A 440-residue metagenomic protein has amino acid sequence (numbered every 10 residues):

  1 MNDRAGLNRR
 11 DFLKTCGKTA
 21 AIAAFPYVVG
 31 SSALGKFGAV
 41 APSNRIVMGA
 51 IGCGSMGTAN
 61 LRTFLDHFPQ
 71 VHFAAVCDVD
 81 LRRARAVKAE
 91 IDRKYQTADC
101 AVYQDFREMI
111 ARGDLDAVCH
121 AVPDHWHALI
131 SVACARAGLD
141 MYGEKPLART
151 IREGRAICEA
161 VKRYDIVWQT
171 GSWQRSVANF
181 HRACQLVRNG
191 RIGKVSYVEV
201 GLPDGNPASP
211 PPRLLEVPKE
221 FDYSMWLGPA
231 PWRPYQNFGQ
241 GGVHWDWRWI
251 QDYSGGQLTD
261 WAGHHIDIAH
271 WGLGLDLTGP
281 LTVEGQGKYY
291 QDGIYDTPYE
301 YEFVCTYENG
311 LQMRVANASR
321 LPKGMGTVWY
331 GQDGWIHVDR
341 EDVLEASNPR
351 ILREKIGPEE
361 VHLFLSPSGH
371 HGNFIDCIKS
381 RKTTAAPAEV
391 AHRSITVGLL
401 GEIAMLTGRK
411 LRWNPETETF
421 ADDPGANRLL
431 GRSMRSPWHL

Functional and structural regions predicted by a protein language model:
M1-D140, R152-V167: N-terminal glycine-/serine-/threonine-rich beta1-alpha1-beta2 phosphate-ribose binding loop of Rossmann-like
T15-P42, D296, D376-L440: C-terminal helix-rich "cap/oligomerization" subdomain common to oxidoreductases
G52, R191-A208, D222-Q236, L281-Y290 (+1 more regions): NAD(P)-dependent dehydrogenases' Rossmann-like dinucleotide-binding region
D140, A148-M225: A contiguous active-site-proximal alpha/beta segment in oxidoreductase catalytic domains
T170-S172, Q251-T259, G287-D292, A316 (+2 more regions): Active-site rim elements
V177-V200, P212, D252, T259-K288 (+2 more regions): Oxidoreductase and adenylate-handling cofactor-binding alpha/beta cores
S224-E308: Rossmann-like dinucleotide-binding domain that binds NAD(P)(H)
G293-T297, Y301, T306-S368: NAD(P)-dinucleotide binding in Rossmann-like oxidoreductases
